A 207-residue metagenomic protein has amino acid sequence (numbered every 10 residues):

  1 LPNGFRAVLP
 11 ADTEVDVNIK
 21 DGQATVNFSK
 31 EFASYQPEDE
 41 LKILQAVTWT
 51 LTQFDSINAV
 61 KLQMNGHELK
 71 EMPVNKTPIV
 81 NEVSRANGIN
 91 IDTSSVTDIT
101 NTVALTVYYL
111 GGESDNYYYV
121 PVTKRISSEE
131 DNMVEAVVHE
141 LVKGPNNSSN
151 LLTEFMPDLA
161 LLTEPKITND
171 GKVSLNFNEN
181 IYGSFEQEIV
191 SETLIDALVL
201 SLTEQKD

Functional and structural regions predicted by a protein language model:
L1-D207: Bimodal "functional hotspot" detector
